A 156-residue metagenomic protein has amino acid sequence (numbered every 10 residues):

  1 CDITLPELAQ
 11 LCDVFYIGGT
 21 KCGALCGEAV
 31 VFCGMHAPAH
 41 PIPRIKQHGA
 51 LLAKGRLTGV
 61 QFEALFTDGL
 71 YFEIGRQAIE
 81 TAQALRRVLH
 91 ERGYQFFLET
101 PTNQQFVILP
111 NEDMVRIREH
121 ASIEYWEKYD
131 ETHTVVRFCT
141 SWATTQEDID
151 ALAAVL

Functional and structural regions predicted by a protein language model:
D2-I3, I108: N-terminal hydrophobic targeting segments
I3-R92, F97-T102: Active-site C-terminal subdomain of aminotransferase-like
Q83, V88-L156: Conserved C-terminal alpha-helix-loop-beta "cap" of PLP-dependent enzymes that closes/shapes the active-site mouth
